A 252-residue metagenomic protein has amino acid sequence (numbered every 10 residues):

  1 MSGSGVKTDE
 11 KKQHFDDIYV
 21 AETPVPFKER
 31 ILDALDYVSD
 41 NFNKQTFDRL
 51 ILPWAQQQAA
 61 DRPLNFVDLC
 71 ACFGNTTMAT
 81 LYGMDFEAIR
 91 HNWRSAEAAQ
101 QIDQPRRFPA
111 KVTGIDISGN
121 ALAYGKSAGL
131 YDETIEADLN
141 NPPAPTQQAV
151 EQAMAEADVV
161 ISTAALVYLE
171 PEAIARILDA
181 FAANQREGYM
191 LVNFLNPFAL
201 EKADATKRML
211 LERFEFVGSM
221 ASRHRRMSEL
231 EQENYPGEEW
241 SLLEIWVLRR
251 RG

Functional and structural regions predicted by a protein language model:
S2-R62, G83-F86: Class I SAM-dependent methyltransferase Rossmann-like catalytic core, especially the SAM/SAH-binding loop
D61-F73: Conserved class I S-adenosyl-L-methionine
G74-P143: Class I SAM-dependent methyltransferase SAM/SAH-binding core
T146-V159: A short acidic, Gly/Pro-enriched loop at the edge of an enzyme's catalytic core that lines a small-molecule cofactor
A157-E172: A short SAM/SAH-binding and catalytic strip from SAM-dependent methyltransferases
A173-E187: A short glycine-rich, Lys/Arg-flanked "PGG" loop and its adjoining helix->strand segment in the class I
N184-P197: Conserved beta-strand signature within the Rossmann-like core of class I S-adenosyl-L-methionine
E215-G252: Class I S-adenosyl-L-methionine
